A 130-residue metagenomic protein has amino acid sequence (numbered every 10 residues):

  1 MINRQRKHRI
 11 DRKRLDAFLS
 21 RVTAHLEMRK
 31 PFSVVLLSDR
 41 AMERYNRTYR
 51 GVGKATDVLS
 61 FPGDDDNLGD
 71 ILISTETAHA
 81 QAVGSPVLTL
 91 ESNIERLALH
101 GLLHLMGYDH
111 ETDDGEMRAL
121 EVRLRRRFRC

Functional and structural regions predicted by a protein language model:
M1-E95, L102-C130: An acidic/histidine-cluster motif and surrounding catalytic segment that typifies divalent-metal-assisted enzyme active
